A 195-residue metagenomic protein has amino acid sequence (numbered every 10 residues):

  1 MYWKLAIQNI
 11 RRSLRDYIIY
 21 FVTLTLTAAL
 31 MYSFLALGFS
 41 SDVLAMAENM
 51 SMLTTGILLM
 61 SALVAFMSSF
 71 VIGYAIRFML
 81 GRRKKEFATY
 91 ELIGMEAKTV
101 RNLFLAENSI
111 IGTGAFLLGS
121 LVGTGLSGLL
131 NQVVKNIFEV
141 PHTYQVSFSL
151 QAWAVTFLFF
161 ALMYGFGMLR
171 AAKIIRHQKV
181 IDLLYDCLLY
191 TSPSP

Functional and structural regions predicted by a protein language model:
M1-S69: Membrane transport/envelope proteins' first extracytoplasmic loop
A28-S40, Y74-F78, I110-E139, Q151-H177: Small-residue-rich transmembrane alpha-helices
N49-A62, F66, F138-F166: Conserved transmembrane alpha-helices of multi-pass membrane proteins, especially helix-helix packing segments enriched
F66-M67, I76-G81: Short helix-coil transition sites and intra-membrane helix breaks within transmembrane domains of multi-pass
F87: Conserved phosphate/oxyanion-binding catalytic-loop motifs
Q178-L189: Juxtamembrane inter-helical linkers in multi-pass membrane proteins
Y190-P195: Conserved small/polar residues in nucleotide/adenosyl-binding loops
